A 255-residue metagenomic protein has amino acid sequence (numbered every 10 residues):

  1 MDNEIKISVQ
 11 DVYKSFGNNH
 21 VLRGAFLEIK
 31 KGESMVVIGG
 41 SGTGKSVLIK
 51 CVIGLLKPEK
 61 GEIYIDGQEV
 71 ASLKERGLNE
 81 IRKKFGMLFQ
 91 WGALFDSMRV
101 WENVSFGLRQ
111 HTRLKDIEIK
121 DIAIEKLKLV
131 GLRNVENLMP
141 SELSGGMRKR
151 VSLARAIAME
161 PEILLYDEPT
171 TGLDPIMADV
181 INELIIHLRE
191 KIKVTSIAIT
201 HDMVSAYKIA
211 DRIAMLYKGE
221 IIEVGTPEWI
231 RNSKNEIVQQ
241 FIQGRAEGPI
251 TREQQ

Functional and structural regions predicted by a protein language model:
I53: Helix-to-loop junction immediately C-terminal to a conserved catalytic motif
Q68-E69, D116-N134: Conserved ABC ATPase "signature" region
S97-F106: Short coil-to-helix segment of the ABC ATPase nucleotide-binding domain corresponding to the Q-loop/switch region
M139-L143, M147: Conserved ABC ATPase signature
A158-E162: A short, proline-enriched helix->beta-strand linker immediately N-terminal to the Walker B motif in ABC-type P-loop
L164-D167: Catalytic Walker B motif of ABC-type/P-loop ATPase nucleotide-binding domains
